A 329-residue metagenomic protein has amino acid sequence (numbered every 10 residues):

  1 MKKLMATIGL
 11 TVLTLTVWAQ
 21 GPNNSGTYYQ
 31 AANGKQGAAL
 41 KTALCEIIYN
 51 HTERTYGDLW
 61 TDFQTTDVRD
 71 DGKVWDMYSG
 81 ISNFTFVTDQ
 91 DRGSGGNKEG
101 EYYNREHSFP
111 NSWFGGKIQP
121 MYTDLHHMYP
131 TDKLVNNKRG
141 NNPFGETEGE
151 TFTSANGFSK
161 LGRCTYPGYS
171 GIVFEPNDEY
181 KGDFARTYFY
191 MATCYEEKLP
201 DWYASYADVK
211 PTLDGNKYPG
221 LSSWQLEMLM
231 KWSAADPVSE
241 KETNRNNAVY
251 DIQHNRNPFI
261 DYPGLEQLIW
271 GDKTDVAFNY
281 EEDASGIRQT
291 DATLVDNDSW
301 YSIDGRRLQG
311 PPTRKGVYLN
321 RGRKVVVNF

Functional and structural regions predicted by a protein language model:
M1-P22: Bacterial Sec-dependent N-terminal signal peptides
W18-F84, L268-V276, R306: N-terminal module-boundary/linker segments of secreted carbohydrate-active enzymes
W75-G95, Y102, D132: Short cysteine-rich loop/turn motifs with clustered Cys
G93-N104, F109-A284: Domain-level detector of nuclease and nuclease-like folds in predominantly extracellular/periplasmic contexts
T274-D304: Residue-level detector of functionally pivotal "anchor" positions at catalytic/ligand-binding pockets or at interdomain
S299, K315-V317: Extracellular disulfide-bonded cysteine-rich modules/repeats
L308-G310: C-terminal trimerization/auto-chaperone modules of long, extracellular attachment fibers and adhesins
V317-F329: C-terminal tail/sorting-segment detector
